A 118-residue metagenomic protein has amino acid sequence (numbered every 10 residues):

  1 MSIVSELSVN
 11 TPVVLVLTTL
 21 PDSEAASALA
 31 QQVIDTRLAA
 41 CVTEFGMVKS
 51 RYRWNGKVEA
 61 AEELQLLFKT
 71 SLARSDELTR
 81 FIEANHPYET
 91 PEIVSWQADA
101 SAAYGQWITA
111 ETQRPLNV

Functional and structural regions predicted by a protein language model:
M1-V118: Positively charged, small/polar-rich N-terminal and surface patches that mediate targeting and assembly and bind
